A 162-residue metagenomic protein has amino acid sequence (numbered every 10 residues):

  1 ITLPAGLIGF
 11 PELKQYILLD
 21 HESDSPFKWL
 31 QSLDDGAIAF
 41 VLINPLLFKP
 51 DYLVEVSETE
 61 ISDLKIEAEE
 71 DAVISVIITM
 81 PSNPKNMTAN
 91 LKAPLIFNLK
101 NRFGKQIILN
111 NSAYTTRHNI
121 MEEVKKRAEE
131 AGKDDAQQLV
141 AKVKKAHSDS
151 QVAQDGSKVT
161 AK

Functional and structural regions predicted by a protein language model:
I1-K49, E69-S148, A153: Long, compositionally biased stretches
D51-V56: Extended catalytic/binding region for NAD+/ADP-ribose chemistry, centered on the ART fold
E58-A68: Short active-site loop/helix that positions an aromatic residue
Q151-K162: Long, low-complexity, intrinsically disordered segments
